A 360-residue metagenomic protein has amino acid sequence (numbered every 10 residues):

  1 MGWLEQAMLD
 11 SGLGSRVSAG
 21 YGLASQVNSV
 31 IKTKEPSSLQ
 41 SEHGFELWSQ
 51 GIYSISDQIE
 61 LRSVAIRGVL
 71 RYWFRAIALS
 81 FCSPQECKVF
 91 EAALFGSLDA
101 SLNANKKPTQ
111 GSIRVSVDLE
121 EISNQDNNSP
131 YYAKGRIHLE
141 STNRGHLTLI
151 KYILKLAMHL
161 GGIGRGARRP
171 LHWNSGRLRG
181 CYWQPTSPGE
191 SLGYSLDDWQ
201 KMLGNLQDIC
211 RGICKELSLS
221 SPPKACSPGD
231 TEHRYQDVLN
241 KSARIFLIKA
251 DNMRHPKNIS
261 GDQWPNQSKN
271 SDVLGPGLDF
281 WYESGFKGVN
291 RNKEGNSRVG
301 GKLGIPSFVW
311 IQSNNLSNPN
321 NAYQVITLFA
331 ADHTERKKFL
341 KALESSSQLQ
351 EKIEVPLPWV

Functional and structural regions predicted by a protein language model:
M1-V360: Basic, Gly/Ser/Thr-rich N-terminal segments that form RNA-phosphate-binding interfaces in CRISPR RAMP
